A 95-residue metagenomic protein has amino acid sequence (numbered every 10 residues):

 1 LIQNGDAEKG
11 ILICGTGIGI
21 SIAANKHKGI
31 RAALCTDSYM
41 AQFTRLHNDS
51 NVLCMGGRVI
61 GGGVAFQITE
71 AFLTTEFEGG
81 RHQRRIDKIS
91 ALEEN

Functional and structural regions predicted by a protein language model:
L1-K9: Short alpha-helical segments enriched in small residues
G10, I30, E70-F72: General secondary-structure propensity
L12-R58: Mid-chain, well-packed structural core segment of small domains
S38-N95: C-terminal binding/interaction regions
